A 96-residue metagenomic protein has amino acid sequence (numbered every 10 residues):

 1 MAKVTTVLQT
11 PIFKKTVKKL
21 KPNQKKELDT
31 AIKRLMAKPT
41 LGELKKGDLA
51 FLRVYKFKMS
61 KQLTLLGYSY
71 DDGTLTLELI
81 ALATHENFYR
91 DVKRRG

Functional and structural regions predicted by a protein language model:
M1-A31: Arg/Lys-rich, positively charged N-terminal/basic patches that mediate binding to nucleic acids
A2-T6, F57-L65, S69-G96: Enriched for short, Lys/Arg-rich terminal
L20, L35, L77-L79: Generic leucine side-chain signal with a strong bias for well-ordered alpha-helical environments
A31-R34, H85: Conserved short hydrophobic interaction patches
K33-S60: A short, surface-exposed loop/turn module that caps and links secondary-structure elements
